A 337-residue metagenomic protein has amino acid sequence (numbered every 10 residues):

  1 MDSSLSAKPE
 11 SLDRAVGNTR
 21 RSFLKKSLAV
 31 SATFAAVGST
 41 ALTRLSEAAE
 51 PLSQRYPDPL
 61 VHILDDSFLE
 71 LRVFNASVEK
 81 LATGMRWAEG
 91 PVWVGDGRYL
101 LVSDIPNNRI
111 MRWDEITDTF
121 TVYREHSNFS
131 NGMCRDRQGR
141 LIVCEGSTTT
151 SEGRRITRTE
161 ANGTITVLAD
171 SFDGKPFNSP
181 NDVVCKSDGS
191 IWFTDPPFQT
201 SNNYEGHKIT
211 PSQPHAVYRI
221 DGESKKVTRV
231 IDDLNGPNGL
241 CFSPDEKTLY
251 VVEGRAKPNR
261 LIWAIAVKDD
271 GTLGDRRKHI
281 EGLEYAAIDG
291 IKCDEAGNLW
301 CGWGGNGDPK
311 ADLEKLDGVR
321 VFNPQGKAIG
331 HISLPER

Functional and structural regions predicted by a protein language model:
M1-S22, L45: N-terminal secretory signal peptides
A7-E10, S27, G38: Prokaryotic Sec-type signal peptides and long signal-anchor helices with extended Leu/Ile/Val-rich h-regions
G17-R21, L28-S31, E47-R337: Sequence-structural signature of mature extracellular/luminal beta-sheet repeat domains, prominently beta-propellers
V37-R44: C-terminal segment of classical bacterial N-terminal signal peptides
